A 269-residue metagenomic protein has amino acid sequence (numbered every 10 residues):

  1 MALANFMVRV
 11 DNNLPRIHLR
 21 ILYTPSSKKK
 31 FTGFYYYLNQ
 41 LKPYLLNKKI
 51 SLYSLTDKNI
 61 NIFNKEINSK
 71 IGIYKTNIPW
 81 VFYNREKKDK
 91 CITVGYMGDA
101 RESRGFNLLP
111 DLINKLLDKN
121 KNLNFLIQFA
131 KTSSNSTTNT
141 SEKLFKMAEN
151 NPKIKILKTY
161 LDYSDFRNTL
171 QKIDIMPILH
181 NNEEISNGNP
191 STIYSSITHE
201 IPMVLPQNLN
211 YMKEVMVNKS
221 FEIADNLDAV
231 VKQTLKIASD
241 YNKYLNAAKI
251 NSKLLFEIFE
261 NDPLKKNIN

Functional and structural regions predicted by a protein language model:
M7-K29, Y53, P202: Active-site proximal beta-strand in glycosyltransferases
Y23-P25, K58-N59, K70-R85, K131-T132: Short beta-strand->alpha-helix junction loop in the catalytic core of nucleotide-activated group-transfer enzymes
G33-I73: A short, active-site helix/loop in glycosyltransferases that binds the activated sugar's phosphate group
L45-N47, T138-R167: Nucleotide-activated donor-binding/catalytic signature segment of Leloir-type glycosyltransferases, i.e., the conserved
N84-R104, L108-L117, F125-I127: Conserved donor-binding/catalytic core segment of Leloir-type glycosyltransferases
N124-S141: Glycosyltransferase donor-sugar binding loop
I178-Y194, P206-N208, M212-K213: Nucleotide-sugar-dependent
D225-N269: A charged, aromatic-enriched C-terminal amphipathic alpha-helix characteristic of glycosyltransferases across folds
